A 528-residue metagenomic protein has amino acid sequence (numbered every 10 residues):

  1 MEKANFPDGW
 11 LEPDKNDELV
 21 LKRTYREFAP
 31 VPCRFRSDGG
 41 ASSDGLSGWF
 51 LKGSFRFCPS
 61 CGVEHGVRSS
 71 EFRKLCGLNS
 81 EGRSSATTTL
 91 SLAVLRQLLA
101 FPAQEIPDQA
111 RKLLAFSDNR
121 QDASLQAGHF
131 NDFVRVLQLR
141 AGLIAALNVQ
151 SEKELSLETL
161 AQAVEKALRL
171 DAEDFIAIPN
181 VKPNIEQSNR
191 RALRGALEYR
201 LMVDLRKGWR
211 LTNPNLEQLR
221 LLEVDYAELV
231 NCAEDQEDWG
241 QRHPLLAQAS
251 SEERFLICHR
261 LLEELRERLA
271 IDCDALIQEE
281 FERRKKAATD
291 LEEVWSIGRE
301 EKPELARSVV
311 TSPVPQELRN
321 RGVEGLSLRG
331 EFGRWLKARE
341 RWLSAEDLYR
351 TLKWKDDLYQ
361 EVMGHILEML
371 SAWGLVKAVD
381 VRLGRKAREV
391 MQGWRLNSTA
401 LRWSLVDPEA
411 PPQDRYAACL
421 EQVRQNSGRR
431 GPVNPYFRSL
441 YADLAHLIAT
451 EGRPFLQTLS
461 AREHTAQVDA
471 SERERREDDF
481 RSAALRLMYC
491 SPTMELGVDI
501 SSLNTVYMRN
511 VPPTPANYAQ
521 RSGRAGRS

Functional and structural regions predicted by a protein language model:
M1-G452, L456-E463: Charged, low-complexity interaction segments
C58, Y489, M494-P512, N517: A short beta-strand element within the Helicase C-terminal
V63-V67, C490, Y518: Subunit-assembly interface segments of extracellular/virion macromolecular structures
E64, F101, A483, R524-S528: Conserved, well-folded catalytic cores of nucleic-acid-processing and energy-transducing macromolecular machines
K74-L75, F130-D132, L503-Y507, S522-A525: Short secondary-structure boundary/capping segments
V468-S491: Conserved helicase ATPase core of P-loop NTP-dependent helicases/translocases
R476, T493, Y518-S522: Short beta-alpha junctions and helix-cap segments that line functional grooves
P513-S528: Conserved SF2 helicase motif VI
